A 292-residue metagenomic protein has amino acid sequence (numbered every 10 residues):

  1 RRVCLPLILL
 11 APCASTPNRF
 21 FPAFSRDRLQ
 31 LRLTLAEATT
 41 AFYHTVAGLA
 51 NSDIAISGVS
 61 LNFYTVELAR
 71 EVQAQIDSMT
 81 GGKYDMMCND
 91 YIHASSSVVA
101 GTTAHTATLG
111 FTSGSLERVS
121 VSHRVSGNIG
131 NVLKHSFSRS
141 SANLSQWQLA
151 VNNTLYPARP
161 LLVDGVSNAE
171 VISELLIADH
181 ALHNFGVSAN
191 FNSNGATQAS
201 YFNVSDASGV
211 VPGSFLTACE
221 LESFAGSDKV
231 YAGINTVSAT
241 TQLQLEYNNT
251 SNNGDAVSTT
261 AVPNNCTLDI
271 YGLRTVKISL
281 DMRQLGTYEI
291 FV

Functional and structural regions predicted by a protein language model:
R1-V292: Flexible assembly/topogenesis modules
